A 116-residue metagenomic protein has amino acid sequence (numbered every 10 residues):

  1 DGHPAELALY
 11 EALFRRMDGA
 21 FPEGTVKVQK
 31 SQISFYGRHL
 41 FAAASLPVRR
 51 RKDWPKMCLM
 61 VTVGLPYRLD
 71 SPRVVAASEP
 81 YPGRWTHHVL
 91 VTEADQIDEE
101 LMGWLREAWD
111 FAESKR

Functional and structural regions predicted by a protein language model:
G2, E6, A94-I97: Generic alpha-helical structural element
H3-E23: Amphipathic alpha-helical segments
L9-L13, L40, L101-W104: Amphipathic alpha-helical interface surfaces
A20, G24, A112-K115: Short secondary-structure junctions and interdomain/linker hinges
T25-V26, V75, A94, E99: Alpha-helical interaction segments
K27-T86: Short, conserved beta-strand/beta-arch hydrophobic-aromatic motifs that form part of recognition grooves or interface
P80-R116: Well-ordered alpha/beta subsegment
